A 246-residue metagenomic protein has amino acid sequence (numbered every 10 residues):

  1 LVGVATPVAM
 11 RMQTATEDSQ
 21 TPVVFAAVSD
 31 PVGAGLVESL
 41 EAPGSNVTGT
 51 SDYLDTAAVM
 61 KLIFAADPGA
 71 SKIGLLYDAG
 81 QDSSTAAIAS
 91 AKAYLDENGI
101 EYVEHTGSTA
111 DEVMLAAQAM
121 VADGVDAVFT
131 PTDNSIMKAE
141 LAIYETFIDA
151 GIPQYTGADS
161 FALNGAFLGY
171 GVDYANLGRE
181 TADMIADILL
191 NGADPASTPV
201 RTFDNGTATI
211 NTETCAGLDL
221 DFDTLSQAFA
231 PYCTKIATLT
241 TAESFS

Functional and structural regions predicted by a protein language model:
L1-E38, D133-I148, I152-G157: Beta-alpha junction/loop-to-helix N-cap segments that form part of ligand/metal-binding clefts
P7, R11, G35, D55-A58 (+11 more regions): Extracytoplasmic/secreted proteins, especially bacterial periplasmic and envelope-associated proteins
D30-K72, V172-A193: Hydrophobic alpha-helical segments within soluble ligand-binding/sensing domains
E41-S45, D55, L95-D96, P131-L189: Extracellular/periplasmic periplasmic-binding protein-like sensory domains
T48-N98, D194, T198-C215: An alpha-beta-alpha
T50-A57, Y77-A87, E104-L115, N134 (+3 more regions): Hinge/beta->alpha junction and helix N-cap segments in small-molecule ligand-binding domains
D82-Q154, A158: Pocket-lining segment of extracytoplasmic ligand-binding domains
D187-S246: Hinge/cleft segment of the Venus flytrap/periplasmic-binding protein
